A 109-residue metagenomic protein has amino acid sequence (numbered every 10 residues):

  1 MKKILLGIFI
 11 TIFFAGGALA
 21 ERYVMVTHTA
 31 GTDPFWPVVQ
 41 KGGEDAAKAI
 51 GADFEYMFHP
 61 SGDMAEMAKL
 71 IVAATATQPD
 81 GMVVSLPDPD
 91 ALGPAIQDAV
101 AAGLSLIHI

Functional and structural regions predicted by a protein language model:
K3-L5, A18-I107: A residue-level marker of the well-folded mature domains of exported/periplasmic proteins
G7-A15: Bacterial N-terminal signal peptides
